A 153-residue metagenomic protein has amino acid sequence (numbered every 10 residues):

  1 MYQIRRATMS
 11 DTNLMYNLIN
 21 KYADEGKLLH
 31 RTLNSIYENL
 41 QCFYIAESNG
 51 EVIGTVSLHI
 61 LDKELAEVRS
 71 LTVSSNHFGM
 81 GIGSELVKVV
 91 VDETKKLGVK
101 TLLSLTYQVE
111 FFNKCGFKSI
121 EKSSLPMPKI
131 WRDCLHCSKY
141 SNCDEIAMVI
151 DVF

Functional and structural regions predicted by a protein language model:
M1-S10, I146, I150-F153: Conserved N-terminal entry element of GNAT/NAT acetyltransferase domains
M9-S10, N17-L65, R69, S74: Acetyl-CoA-dependent GNAT
L71-F78, Y107-Q108: A short, internal acetyl-CoA/4′-phosphopantetheine-binding micro-motif in the GNAT/acyltransferase core
G79-D92, S104: Conserved acetyl-CoA-binding loop-helix of GNAT-fold acetyltransferases
T94-Y107: Conserved GNAT acetyl-CoA-binding A-motif
T106-D133: Conserved active-site alpha-helix within GNAT-family acetyltransferase domains
L125-F153: C-terminal "cap" of GNAT-fold acetyltransferases
